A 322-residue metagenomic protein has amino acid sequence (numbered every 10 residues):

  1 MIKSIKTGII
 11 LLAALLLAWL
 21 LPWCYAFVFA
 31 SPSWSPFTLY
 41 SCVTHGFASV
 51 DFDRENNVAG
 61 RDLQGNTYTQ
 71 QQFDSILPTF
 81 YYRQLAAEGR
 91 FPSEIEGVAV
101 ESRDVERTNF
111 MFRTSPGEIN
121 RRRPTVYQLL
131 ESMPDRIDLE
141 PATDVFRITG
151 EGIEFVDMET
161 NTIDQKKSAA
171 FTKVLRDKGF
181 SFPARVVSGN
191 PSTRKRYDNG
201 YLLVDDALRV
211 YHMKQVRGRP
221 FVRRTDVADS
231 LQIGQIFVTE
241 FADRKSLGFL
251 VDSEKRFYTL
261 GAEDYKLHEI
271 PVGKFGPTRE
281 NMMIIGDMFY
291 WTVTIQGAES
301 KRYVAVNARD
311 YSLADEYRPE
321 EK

Functional and structural regions predicted by a protein language model:
K6-A26: Hydrophobic membrane-insertion alpha-helices, especially the h-region of bacterial N-terminal signal peptides
P22-F52: Alpha-helical transmembrane signal-anchor/signal-peptide segments
F37-Y40, S75-N109, P116, R122-A142 (+3 more regions): Repeated scaffold domains used in trafficking and secretory/extracellular systems, primarily beta-propellers
V43-Q72: Short extracytoplasmic
A48-D51, D144-T149, N199-D206, S246-L260 (+1 more regions): Short beta-strand motif characteristic of blades in beta-propeller domains
G150-D164, L208-K214, E254-G261, G297-D315: Structural motif
I163-R176, F221-D229, G261-A262, L267-G276 (+1 more regions): Beta-propeller fold detector
I270-E321: Extracytoplasmic/lumenal ectodomains and periplasmic regions of secretory and membrane proteins
